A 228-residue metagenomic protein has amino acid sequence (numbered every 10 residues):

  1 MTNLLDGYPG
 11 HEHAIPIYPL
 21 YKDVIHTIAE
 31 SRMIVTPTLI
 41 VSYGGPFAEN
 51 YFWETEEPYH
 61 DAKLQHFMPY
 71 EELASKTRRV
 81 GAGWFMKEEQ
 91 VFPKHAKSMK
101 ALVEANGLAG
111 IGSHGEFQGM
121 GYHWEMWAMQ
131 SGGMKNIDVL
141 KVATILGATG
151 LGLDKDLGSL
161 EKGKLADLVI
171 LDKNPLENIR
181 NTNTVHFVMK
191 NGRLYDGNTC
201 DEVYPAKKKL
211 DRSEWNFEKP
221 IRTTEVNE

Functional and structural regions predicted by a protein language model:
M1-G7: Functional cores that coordinate and move charged inorganic groups
H11, V35, H114, M129 (+5 more regions): Divalent metal-coordination and catalytic microenvironments
A14-G132, I137, N198, P205-K207 (+1 more regions): Active-site neighborhoods of metal-dependent hydrolases
M120, K135-L140, G150-V185: Acidic, glycine-enriched loop/beta-strand segments at the rims of small-molecule binding/catalytic pockets
R180, V203-E214: A short, polar/charged loop-to-alpha-helix boundary motif
V188: Short aromatic-centered micro-motifs
